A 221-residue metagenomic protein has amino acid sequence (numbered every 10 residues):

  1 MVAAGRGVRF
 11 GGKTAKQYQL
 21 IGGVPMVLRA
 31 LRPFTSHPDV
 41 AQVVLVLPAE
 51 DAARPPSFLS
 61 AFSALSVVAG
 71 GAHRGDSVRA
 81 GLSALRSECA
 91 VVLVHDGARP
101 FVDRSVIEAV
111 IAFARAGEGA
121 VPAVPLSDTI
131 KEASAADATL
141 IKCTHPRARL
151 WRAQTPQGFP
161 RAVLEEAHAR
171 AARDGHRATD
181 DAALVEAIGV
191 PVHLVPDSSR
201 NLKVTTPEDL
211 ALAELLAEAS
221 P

Functional and structural regions predicted by a protein language model:
M1, V27, G81, H95-D96 (+3 more regions): Residue-level signal for inorganic ion chemistry
M1-A52, L65: N-terminal glycine-rich phosphate-binding loop and ensuing alpha1 helix
V40, C89, A116-G119, V190 (+1 more regions): Short, high-confidence coil segments that cap the C-terminus of an alpha-helix and link into the following beta-strand
A52-F58: Acidic helix N-cap motif at the loop->helix transition within catalytic regions of sugar-transfer enzymes
F58-V91: Short phosphate-binding loop-to-helix
V102-H193, P221: Conserved core of the sugar-phosphate nucleotidyltransferase
H193-R200: Catalytic beta-strand/loop signature of glycosyltransferases that borders the donor
N201-P221: Hydrophobic helical membrane-anchoring modules
